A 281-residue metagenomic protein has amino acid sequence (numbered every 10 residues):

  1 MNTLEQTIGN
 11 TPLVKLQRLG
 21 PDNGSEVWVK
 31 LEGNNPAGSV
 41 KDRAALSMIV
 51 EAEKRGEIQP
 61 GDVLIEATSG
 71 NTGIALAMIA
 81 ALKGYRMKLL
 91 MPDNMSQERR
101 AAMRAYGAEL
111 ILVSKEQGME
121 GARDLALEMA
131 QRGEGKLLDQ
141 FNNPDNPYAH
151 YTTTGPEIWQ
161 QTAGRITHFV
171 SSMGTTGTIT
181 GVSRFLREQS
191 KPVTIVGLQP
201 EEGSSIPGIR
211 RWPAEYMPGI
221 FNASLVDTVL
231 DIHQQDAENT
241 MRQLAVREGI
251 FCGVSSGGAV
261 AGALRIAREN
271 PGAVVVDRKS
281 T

Functional and structural regions predicted by a protein language model:
M1-S280: PLP-dependent amino-acid enzyme catalytic core
